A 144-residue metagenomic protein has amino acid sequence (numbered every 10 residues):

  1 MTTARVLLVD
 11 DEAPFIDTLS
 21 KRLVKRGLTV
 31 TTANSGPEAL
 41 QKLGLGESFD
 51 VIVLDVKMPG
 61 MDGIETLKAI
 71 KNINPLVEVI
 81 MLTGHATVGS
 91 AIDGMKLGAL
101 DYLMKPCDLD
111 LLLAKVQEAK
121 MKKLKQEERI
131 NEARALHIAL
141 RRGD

Functional and structural regions predicted by a protein language model:
D17-K25: Charged docking surfaces used in two-component/phosphorelay signaling
T32-Q41, G63: Helix N-cap/capping motif at the beta->alpha junctions
Q41, I64-L76: Short amphipathic alpha-helix used as the core "switch/output" element in two-component signaling
M58: Receiver (REC) domain active-site loop signature in two-component systems and cognate sites in sensor histidine kinases
L100: Short, glycine/charged-rich "phosphate-handling" switch motifs in NTP-dependent and phosphotransfer domains
C107-V116: C-terminal output helix
M121-D144: CheY-like receiver
